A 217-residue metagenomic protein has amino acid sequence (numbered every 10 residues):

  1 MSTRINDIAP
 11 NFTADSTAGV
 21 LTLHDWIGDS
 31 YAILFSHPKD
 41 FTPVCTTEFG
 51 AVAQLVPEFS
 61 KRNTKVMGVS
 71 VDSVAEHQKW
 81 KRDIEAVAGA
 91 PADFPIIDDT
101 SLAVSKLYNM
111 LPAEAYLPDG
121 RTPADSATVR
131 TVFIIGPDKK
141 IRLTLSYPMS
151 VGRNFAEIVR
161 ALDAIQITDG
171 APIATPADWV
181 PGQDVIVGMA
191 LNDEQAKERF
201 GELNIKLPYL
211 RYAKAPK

Functional and structural regions predicted by a protein language model:
M1-K217: Chalcogenol-based redox active-site neighborhoods
